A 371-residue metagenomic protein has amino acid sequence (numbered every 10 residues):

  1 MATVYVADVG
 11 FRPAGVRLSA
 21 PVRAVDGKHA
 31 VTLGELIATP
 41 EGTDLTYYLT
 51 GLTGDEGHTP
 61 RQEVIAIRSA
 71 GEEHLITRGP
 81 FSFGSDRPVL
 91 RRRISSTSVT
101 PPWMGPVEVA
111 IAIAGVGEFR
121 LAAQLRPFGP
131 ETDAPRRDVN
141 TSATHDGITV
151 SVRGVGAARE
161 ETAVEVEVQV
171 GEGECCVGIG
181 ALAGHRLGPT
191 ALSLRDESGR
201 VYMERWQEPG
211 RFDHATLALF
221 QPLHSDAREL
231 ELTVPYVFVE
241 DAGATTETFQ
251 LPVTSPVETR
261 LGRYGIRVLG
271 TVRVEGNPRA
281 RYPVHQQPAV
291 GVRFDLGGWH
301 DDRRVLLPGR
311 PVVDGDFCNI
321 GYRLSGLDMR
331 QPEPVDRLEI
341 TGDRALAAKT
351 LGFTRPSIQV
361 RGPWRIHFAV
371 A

Functional and structural regions predicted by a protein language model:
M1-A371: Alpha-helical, hydrophobic structural elements that either
